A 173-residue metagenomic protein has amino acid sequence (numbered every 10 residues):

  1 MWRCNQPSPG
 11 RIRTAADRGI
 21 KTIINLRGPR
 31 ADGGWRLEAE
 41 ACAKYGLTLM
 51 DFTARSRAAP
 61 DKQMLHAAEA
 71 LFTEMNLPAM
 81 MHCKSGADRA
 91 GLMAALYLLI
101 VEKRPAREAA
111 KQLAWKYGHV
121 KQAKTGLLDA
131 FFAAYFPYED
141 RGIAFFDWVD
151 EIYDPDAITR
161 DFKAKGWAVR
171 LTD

Functional and structural regions predicted by a protein language model:
M1-A79, L92-D173: Cys-dependent protein tyrosine phosphatase-like superfamily
C83: Short cysteine clusters
G86: Substrate/cofactor-recognition hotspot
R89: Active-site adenylate/phosphate-handling loop in enzymes that bind or generate adenylated species
